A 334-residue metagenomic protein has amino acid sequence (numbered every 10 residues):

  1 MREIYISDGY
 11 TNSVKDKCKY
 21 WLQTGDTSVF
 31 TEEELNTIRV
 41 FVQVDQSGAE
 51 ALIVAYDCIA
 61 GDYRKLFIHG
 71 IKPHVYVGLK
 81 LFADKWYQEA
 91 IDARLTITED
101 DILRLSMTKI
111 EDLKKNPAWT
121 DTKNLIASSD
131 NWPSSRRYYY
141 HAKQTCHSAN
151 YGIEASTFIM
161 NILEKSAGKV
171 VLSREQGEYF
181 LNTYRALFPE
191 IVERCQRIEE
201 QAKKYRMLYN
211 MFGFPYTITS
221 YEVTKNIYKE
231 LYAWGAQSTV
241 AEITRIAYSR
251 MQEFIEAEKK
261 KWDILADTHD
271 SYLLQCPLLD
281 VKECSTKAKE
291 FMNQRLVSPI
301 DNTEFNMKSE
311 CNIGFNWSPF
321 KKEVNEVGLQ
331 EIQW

Functional and structural regions predicted by a protein language model:
M1-W334: Conserved catalytic core of nucleotide polymerization and phosphodiester-bond processing enzymes
